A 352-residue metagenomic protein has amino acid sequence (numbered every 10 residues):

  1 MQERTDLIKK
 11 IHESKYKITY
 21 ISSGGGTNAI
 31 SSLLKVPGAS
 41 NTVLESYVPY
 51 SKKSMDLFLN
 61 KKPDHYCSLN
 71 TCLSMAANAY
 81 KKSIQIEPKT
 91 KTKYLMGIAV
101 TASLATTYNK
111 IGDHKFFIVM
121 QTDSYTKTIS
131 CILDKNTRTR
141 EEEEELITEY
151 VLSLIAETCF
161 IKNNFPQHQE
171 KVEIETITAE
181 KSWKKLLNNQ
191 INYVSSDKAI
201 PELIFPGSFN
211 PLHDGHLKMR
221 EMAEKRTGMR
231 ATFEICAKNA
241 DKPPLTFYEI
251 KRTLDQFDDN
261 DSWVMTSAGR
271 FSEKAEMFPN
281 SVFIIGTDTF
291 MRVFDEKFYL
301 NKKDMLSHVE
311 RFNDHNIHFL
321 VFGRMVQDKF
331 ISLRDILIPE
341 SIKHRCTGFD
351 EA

Functional and structural regions predicted by a protein language model:
Q2-I11, I30-K35, K53, L57 (+1 more regions): Nucleotidyltransferase catalytic core that binds NTPs
S14-K15, L34-P37, L73-A76: Conserved active-site segments centered on acidic
K15-T19, D261-S262: Short active-site oxyanion
T19-S68: Glycine-rich, small/polar surface segments that engage phosphate groups of diverse ligands
S23, T27, L69, L73 (+3 more regions): Electropositive phosphate-/nucleotide-binding environments in soluble metabolic enzymes
K61-K91: A charged amphipathic helix-loop-strand protein-protein interaction module that recurs in cytosolic assemblies
